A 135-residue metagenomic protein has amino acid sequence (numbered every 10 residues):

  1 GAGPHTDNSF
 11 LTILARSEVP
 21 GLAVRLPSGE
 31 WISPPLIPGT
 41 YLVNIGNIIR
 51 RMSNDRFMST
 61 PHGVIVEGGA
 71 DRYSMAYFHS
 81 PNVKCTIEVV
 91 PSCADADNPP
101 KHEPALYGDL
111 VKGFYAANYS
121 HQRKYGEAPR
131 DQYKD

Functional and structural regions predicted by a protein language model:
G1-D135: C-terminal flanking tails of non-heme Fe-dependent oxygenases
